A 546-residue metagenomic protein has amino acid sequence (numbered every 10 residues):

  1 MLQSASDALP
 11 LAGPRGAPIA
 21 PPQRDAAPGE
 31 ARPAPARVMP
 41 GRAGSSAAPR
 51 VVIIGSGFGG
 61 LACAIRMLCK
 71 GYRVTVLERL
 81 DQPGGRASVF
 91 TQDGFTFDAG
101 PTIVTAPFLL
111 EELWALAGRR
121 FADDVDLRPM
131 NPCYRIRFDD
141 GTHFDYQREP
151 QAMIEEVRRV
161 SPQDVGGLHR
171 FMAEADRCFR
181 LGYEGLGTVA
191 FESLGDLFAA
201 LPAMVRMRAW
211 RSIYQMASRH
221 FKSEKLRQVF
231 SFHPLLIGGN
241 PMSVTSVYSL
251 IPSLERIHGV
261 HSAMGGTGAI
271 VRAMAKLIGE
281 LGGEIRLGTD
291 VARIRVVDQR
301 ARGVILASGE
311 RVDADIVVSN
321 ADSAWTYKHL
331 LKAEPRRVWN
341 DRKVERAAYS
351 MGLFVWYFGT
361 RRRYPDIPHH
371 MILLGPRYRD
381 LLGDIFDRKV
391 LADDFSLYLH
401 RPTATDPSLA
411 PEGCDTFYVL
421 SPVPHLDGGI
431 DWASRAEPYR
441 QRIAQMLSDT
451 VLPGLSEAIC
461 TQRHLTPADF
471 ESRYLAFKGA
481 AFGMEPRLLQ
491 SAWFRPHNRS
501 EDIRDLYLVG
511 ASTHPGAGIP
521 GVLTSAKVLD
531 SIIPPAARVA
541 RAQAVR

Functional and structural regions predicted by a protein language model:
M1-V52, C69-K70, R487-F494, A537-R546: Extreme N-terminal leader/targeting segments of oxidoreductases
S6-L9, G13, P18, R32-A34 (+1 more regions): Mid-domain catalytic core of redox enzymes that form a hydrophobic substrate pocket/lid adjacent to a catalytic redox
A47-R180: N-terminal glycine-rich phosphate/pyrophosphate-binding loop and immediately adjacent elements
P101, A511-I533: A conserved FAD-binding loop/helix module that cradles the flavin
R137-S243: Rossmann-like flavin
S223-I237, A392-Y398, P453-P515: A glycine-rich dinucleotide-binding beta-alpha-beta segment and adjacent secondary-structure elements that constitute
L250-A301: Helical element adjacent to the flavin cofactor pocket in flavoenzyme catalytic cores
R361-E471: C-terminal segments that line or cap access tunnels to active or ligand-binding sites in enzymes and enzyme-associated
